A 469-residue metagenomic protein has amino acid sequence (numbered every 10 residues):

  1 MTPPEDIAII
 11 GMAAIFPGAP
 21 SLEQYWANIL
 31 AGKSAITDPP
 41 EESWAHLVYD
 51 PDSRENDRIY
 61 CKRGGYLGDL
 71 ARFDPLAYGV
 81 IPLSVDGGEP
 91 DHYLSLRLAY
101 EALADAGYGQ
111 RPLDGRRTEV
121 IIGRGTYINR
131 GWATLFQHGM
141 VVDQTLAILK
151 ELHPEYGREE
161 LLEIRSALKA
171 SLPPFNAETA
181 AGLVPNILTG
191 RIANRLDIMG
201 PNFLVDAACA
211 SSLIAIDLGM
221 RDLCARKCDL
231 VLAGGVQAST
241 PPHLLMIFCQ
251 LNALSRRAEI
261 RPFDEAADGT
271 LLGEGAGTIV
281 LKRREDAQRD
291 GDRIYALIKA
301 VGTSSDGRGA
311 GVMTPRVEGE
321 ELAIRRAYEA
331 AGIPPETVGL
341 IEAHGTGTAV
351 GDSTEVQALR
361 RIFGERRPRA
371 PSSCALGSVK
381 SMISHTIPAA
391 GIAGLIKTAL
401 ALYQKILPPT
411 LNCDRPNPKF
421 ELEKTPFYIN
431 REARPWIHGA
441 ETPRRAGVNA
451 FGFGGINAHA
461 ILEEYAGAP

Functional and structural regions predicted by a protein language model:
T2-P469: Condensing-enzyme catalytic core of the thiolase-fold
